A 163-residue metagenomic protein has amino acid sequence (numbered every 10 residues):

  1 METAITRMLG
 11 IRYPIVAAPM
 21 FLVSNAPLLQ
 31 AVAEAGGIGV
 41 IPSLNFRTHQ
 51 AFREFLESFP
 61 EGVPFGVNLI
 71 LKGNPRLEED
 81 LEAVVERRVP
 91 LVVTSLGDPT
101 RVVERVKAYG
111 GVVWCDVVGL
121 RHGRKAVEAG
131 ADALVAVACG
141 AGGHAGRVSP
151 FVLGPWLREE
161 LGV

Functional and structural regions predicted by a protein language model:
M1-V163: Active-site entrance/lid segments in N-terminal catalytic domains of soluble metabolic enzymes
